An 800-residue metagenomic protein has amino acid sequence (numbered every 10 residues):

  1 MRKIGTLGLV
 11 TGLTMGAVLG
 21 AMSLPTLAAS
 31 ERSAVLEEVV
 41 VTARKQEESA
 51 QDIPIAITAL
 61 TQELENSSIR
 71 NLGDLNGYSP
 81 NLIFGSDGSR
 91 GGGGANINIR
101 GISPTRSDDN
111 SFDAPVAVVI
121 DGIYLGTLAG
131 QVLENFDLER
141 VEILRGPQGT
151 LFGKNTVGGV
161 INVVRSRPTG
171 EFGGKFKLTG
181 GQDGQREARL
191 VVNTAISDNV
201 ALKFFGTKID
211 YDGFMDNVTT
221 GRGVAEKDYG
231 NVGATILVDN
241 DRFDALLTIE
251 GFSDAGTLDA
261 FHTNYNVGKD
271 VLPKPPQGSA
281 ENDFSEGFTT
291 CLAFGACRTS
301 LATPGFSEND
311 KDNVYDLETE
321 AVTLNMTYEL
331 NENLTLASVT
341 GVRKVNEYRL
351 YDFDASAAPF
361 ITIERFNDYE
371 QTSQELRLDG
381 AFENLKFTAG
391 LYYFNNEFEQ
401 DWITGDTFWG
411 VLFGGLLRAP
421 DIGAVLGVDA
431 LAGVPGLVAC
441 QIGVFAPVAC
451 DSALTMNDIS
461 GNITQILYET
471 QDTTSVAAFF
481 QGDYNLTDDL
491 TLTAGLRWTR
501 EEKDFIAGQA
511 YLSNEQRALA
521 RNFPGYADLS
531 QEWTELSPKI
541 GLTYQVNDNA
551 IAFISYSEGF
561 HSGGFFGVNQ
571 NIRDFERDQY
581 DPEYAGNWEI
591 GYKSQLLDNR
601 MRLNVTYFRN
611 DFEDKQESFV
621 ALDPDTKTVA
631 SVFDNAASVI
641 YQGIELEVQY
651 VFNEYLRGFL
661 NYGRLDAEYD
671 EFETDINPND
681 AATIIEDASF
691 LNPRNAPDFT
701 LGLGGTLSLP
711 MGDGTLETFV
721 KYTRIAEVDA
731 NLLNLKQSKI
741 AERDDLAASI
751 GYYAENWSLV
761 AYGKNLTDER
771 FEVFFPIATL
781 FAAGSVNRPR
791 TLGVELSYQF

Functional and structural regions predicted by a protein language model:
A34-E171, I590: Acidic, small-polar-rich N-terminal luminal/periplasmic segments of exported/outer-membrane proteins
A114-P115, T127, F136-E139, R145 (+7 more regions): Outer-membrane beta-barrel translocator/receptor signature
M215-G223, D259-E308, D352-T362, I403-I466 (+6 more regions): Solvent-exposed loop segments that connect transmembrane elements
G221, K227-T388, F394-E399, R602-N604: Outer-membrane beta-barrel domain signature, strongest for Gram-negative TonB-dependent receptors and also present
L237-D239, L378, G390-F394, E469-N610 (+2 more regions): Structural signature of Gram-negative outer-membrane beta-barrels, strongest in the C-terminal barrel of TonB-dependent
N325-E329, T335-G341, N346-Y351, Q545 (+6 more regions): Membrane-embedded beta-barrel scaffold of Gram-negative outer-membrane proteins
K386, D488, L492, R609-D611 (+2 more regions): Gram-negative outer-membrane beta-barrel transporters
T407, V411, Y655-G658, T723-L732 (+1 more regions): C-terminal beta-signal and adjacent terminal beta-strands/loops of Gram-negative outer-membrane beta-barrel proteins
